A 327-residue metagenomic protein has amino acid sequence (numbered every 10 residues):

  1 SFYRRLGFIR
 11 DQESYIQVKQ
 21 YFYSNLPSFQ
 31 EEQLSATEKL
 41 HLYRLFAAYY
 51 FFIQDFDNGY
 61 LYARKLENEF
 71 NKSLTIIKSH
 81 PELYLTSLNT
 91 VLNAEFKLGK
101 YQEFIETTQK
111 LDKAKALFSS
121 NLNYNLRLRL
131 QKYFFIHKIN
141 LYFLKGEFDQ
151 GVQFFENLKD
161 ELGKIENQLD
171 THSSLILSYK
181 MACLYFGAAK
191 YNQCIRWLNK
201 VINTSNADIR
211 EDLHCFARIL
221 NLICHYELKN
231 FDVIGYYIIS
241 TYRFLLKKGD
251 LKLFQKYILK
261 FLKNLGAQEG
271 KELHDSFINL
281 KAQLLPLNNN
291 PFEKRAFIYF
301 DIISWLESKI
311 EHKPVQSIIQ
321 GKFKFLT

Functional and structural regions predicted by a protein language model:
S1-T107: Alpha-solenoid helical-repeat scaffolds
R4, R44-L45, L83-N93, L130-N140 (+4 more regions): "A position-specific structural signal for the A-helix of alpha-solenoid helical repeats
Q20-E31, A63-I76, T108-N123, F155-N167 (+3 more regions): Amphipathic alpha-helical segments of tetratricopeptide repeats
Q33-H41, T75-T86, F118-Y133, I165-S178 (+3 more regions): Alpha-solenoid helical repeat architecture
D232-T327: C-terminal non-catalytic interaction modules
